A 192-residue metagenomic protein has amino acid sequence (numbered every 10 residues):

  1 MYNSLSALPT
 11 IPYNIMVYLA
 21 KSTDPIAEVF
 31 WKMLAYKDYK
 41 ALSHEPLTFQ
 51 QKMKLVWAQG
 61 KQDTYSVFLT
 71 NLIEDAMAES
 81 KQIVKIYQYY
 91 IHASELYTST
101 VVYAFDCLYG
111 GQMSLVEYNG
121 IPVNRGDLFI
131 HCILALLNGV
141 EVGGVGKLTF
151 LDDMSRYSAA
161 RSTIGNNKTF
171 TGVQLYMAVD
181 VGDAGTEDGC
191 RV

Functional and structural regions predicted by a protein language model:
M1-E95, V192: Small/polar-rich, solvent-exposed N-terminal microdomains that initiate assembly or binding
L42, I73-V84, M113-L148: Acidic, Ser/Thr- and Gly-enriched intrinsically disordered low-complexity segments
V67, G185-E187: Aromatic/basic-lined ligand-recognition segments that form π-stacking hydrophobic pockets flanked by Lys/Arg to engage
V84, V101-Y103, V173-M177: Hydrophobic residues positioned within well-ordered beta-strands of beta-sheet architectures
Y90-H92, C107-M113, L137, A178-G185: Beta-strand elements of well-folded, non-transmembrane domains
A93-S99, N167-T169: Short glycine/proline-enriched loop/turn "hinge" motifs that connect secondary-structure elements and lie
T98-E117: Short acidic, glycine/tyrosine-flanked loop/strand segments centered on an H-E-D-like triad
G126-G182: Acidic-leaning, charged glycine-interspersed low-complexity segments
